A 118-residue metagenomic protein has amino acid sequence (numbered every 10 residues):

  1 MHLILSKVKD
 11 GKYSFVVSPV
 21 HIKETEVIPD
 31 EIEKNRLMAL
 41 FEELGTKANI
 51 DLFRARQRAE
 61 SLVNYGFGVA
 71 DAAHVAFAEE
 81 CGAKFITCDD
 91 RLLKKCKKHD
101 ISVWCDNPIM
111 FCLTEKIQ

Functional and structural regions predicted by a protein language model:
M1-D30: PIN/NYN-family metal-dependent endoribonuclease catalytic core
K7, K47, V75, E79-Q118: Acidic, PIN/NYN-like endoribonuclease modules and their adjacent C-terminal/linker elements
S18, A70, C88: Replace "coordinates the UDP/GDP/TDP-sugar" with "coordinates nucleotide-activated sugar donors
V20-K23, F41-N64: Acidic catalytic patch
I28, L62, K98-H99: Residue-level signal for well-ordered alpha-helical positions
I28-E42: Short, electropositive alpha-helical surface patch
R58, F67-H74, A83: Mid-chain, well-packed structural core segment of small domains
L62-G66, K116-Q118: Short, surface-exposed amphipathic charged segments that create phosphate/polyanion-binding patches used for binding
